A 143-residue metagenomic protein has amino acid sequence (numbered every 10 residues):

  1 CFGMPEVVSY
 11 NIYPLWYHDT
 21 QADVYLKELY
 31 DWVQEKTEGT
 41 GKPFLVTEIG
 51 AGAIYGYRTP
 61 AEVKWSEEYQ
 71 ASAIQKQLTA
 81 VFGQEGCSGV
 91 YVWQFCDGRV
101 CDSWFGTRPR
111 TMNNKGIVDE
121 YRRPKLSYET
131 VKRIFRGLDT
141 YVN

Functional and structural regions predicted by a protein language model:
C1-N143: Substrate-binding clefts and catalytic carboxylate motifs of secreted carbohydrate-active enzymes
